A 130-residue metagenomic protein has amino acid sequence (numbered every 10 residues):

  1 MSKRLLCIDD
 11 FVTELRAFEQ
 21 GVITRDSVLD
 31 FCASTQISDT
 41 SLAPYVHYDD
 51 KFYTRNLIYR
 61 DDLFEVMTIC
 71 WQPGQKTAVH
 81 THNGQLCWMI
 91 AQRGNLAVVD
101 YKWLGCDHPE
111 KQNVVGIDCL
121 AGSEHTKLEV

Functional and structural regions predicted by a protein language model:
M1-T40: N-terminal leader/capping segments at the start of a protein or of a new domain
P44-P73: A short glycine-rich, His/Asp/Glu-containing loop-to-beta-strand
I58-R60, V79-T81, I90: Short, conserved, surface-exposed binding loops centered on an aromatic residue
M67-H82, E129-V130: Conserved short histidine dyad/triad with adjacent acidic residue
P73, G84-W103: Glycine- and acidic-residue-biased ligand/ion/polar-headgroup-sensing regions
W88, D100-V130: Short acidic-glycine-tyrosine-enriched beta hairpin
